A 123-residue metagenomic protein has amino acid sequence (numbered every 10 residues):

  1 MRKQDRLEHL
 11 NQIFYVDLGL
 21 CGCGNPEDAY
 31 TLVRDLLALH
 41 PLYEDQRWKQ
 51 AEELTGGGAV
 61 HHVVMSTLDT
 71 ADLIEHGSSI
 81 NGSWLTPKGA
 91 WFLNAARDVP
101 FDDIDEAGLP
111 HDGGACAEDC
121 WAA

Functional and structural regions predicted by a protein language model:
R2-V60: Short amphipathic alpha-helical interface segments
L54-A71, I80: Short amphipathic alpha-helical interaction segments
N81-P87: Minor-groove-contacting beta-hairpin "wing" of winged helix-turn-helix DNA-binding domains
P87-A123: Short, amphipathic alpha-helical interaction segments positioned at domain boundaries
